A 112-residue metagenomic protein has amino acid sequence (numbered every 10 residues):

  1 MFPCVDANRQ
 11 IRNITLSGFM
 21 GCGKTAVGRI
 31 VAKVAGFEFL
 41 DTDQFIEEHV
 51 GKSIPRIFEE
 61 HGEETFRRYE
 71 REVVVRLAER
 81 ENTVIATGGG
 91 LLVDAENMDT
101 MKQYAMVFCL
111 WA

Functional and structural regions predicted by a protein language model:
M1-R12: Extreme N-terminal, non-catalytic leader segments that precede Walker-type/kinase nucleotide-binding cores
L16: Hydrophobic anchor at the beta1->P-loop junction of P-loop NTPases
F19: P-loop (Walker A) phosphate-binding loop of NTP-binding proteins
T25: Walker A/P-loop
E38, T42-K102: ATP-dependent small-molecule kinase phosphotransfer cores that center on conserved nucleotide phosphate-binding segments
M101-A112: Conserved phosphate-donor/acceptor-positioning beta-strand/loop module used by diverse small-molecule
